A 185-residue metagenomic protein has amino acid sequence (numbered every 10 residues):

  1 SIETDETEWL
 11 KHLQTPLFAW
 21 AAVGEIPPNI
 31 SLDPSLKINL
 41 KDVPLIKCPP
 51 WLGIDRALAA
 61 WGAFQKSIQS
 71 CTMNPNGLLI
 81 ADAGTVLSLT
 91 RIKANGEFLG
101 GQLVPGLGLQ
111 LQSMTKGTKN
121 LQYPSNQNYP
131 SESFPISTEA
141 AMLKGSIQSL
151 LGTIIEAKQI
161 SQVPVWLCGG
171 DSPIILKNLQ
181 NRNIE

Functional and structural regions predicted by a protein language model:
S1, L78-A81, L87-I92: Short beta-strand scaffold segments in enzyme catalytic cores
S1-L78, E97-E185: Nucleotide/phosphate-binding catalytic cleft detector across ATP-hydrolyzing and phosphate-transferring enzymes
